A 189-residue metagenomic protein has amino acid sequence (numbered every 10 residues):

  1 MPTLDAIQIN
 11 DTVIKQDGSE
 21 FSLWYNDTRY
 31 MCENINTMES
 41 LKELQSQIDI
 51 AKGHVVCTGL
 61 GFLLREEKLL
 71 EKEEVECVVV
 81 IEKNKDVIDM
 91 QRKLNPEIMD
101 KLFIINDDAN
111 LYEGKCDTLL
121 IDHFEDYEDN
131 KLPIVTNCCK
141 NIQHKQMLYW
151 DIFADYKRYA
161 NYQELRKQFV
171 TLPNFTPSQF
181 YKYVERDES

Functional and structural regions predicted by a protein language model:
M1-K52, Q179, D187-E188: Class I S-adenosylmethionine
L44, L63-E66, I88, Y112-E113: Short, well-ordered alpha-helical microsegments
K52-F62: Conserved class I S-adenosyl-L-methionine
G53, E76, D117: Conserved acidic residues
F62-E74: Conserved SAM-binding loop of SAM-dependent methyltransferases across substrates and taxa, primarily the Class I
C77-E82: Conserved SAM-binding motif I beta-strand of class I
N84-T118, H123-Y127: S-adenosyl-L-methionine
E125-S189: C-terminal substrate-binding/active-site "lid" region of AdoMet-derived donor-dependent transferases
